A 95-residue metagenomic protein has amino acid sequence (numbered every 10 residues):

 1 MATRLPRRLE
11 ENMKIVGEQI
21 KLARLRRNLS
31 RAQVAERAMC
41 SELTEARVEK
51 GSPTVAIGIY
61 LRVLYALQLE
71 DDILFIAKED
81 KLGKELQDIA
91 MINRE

Functional and structural regions predicted by a protein language model:
A2-R26, I76: A short, Lys/Arg-rich alpha-helix, primarily the initiator
Q19, S30, A56-I59: Residues that mark the N-terminal boundary/hinge immediately upstream of a DNA-recognition element
R24, A35, L64: The alpha-helix within a helix-turn-helix
N28-A46: Short alpha-helical DNA-recognition segment
S52-L64: Short, basic-rich loop-to-helix N-cap that marks the start of a DNA-contacting helix
L74-E95: Short, charged recognition helix plus adjacent turn of helix-turn-helix-like nucleic-acid-binding domains
